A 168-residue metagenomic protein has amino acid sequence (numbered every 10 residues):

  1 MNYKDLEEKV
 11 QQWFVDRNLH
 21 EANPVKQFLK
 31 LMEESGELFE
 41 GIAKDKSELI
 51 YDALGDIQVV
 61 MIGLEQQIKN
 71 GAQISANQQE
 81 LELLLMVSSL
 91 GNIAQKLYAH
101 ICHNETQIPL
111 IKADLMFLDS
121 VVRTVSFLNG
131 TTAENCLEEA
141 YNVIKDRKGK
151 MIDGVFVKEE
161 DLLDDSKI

Functional and structural regions predicted by a protein language model:
M1-I168: Flexible "arm" and connector segments at domain edges
